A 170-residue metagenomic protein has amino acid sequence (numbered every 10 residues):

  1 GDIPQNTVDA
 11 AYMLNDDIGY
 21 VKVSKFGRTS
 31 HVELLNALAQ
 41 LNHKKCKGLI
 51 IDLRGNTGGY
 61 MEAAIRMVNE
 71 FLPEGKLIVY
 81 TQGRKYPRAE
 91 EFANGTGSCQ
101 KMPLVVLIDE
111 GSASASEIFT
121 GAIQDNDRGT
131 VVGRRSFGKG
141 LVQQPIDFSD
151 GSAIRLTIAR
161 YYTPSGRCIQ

Functional and structural regions predicted by a protein language model:
G1-S149: Cleft-lining beta-strand/loop regions that shape enzyme active-site pockets
A10, A159-R160: Intrinsically disordered, low-complexity segments enriched in small/polar residues
A113, Y161-T163: Short Gly/Pro-enriched loop/turn and capping motifs at secondary-structure junctions
F148-A159: Short acidic, Pro/Gly- and aromatic-enriched capping/linker segments at domain boundaries
P164-Q170: Conserved functional hotspot residues or short segments at active or partner-binding sites across diverse domains
